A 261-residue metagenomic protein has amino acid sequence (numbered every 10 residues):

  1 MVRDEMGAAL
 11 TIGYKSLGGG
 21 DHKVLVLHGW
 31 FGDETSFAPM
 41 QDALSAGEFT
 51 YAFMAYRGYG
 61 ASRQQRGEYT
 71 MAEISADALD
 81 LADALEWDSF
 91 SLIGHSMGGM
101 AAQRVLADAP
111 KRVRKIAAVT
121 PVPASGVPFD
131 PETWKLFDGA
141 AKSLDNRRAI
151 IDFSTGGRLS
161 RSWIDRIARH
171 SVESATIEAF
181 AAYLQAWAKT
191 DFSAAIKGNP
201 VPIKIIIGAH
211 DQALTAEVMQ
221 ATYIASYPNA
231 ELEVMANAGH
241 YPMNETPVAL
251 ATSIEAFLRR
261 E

Functional and structural regions predicted by a protein language model:
M1-L25, A46-F49, W87-D88, G156 (+3 more regions): Alpha/beta-hydrolase fold catalytic core
G13-Q64: Conserved HGGG/HGGXW glycine-rich cap/lid loop of the alpha/beta-hydrolase fold
Q41, A52-I93, M97, T252: Active-site loop/oxyanion-hole signature of alpha/beta-hydrolase fold enzymes
Y56-G58, P121, N237: Active-site loop/turn elements of alpha/beta-hydrolase fold enzymes, especially the short glycine-/histidine-rich
Q103, A107, V113-S143: Flexible "cap/lid" loop of the alpha/beta hydrolase fold
V127-F129, S143-G198: Conserved alpha/beta-hydrolase catalytic His-Asp/Glu region
K204-A238: Conserved loop-alpha-helix segment in the C-terminal half of the alpha/beta-hydrolase fold that carries the catalytic
A238-P247, A251: Catalytic histidine-centered segment of alpha/beta-hydrolase-like enzymes
